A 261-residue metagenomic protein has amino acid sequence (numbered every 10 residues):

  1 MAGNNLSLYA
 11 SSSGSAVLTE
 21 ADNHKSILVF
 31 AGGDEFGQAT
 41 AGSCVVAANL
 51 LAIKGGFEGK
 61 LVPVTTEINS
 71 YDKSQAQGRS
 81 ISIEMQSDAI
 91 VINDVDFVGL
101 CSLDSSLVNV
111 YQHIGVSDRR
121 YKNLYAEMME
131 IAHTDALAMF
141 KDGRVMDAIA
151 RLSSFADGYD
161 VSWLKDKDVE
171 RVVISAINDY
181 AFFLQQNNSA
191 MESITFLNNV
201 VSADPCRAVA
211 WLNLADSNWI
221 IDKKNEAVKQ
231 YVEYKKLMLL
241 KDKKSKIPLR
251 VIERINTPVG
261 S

Functional and structural regions predicted by a protein language model:
M1, L124-M128, Y159, T257-S261: Short, solvent-exposed mixed-charge patches
M1, N5-L6, S189: Propeptides and adjacent flexible N-terminal/non-core segments of secreted, proteolytically processed extracellular
N4-L137, D142, M146, A150: Long, contiguous interaction/recruitment modules in multidomain scaffold/adaptor proteins
C101-S105, K243-P248: Beta-sandwich strand segments
L137-N213, S217-I220, E226: Alpha-helical adaptor scaffolds
D179, N213, I247, V251-R254: Canonical tetratricopeptide repeat
F183, S217, Y234, R254-V259: TPR/TPR-like alpha-solenoid repeats
W219-D242: TPR/TPR-like (Sel1-like) alpha-helical repeat modules
